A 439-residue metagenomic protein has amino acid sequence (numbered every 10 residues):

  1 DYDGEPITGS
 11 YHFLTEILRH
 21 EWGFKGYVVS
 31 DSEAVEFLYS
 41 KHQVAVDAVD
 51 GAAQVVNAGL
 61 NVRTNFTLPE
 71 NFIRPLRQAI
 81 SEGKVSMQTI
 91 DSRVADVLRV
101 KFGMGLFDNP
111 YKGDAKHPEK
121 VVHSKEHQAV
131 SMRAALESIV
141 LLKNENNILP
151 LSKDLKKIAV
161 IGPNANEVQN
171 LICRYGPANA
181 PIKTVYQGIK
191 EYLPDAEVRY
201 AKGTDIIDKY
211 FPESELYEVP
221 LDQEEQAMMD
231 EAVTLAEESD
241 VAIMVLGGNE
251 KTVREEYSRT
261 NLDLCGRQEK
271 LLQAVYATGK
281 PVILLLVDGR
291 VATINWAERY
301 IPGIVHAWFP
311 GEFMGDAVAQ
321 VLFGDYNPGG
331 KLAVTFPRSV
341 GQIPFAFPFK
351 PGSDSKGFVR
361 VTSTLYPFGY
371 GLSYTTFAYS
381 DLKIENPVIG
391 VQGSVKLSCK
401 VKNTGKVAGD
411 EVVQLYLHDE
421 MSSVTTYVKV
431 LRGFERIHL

Functional and structural regions predicted by a protein language model:
D1-T67, I73-P75, S81-T89, D96: Second-shell residues forming the walls of enzyme active-site clefts
T8-R19, Q169-Y186, Y257-L264: Peri-catalytic substrate-binding/gating loops that frame the active-site cleft of hydrolases
Y11, T15-H20, I139-L155, A227-V241: Short amphipathic alpha-helices and their capping/turn segments at secondary-structure boundaries
F24-G26, L60, A196, A277-V282 (+1 more regions): A short helix->loop->beta-strand "cap" motif at the edges of active sites that frequently abuts
N61, K156, D240-A242, P302: Conserved acidic residues
P75-P220, V287-D410, Q414-E420, V424: Secreted, periplasmic, or luminal enzymes acting at the cell surface/secretory milieu
S124, A201-P281, L285-Y300: Hydrophobic helix-and-loop "lid/oligomerization" segment in the mid-to-C-terminal part of catalytic domains
S423-L439: Intrinsically disordered, low-complexity Pro/Gly/Ser/Thr-rich segments with frequent PxxP/GP/PP motifs and embedded
